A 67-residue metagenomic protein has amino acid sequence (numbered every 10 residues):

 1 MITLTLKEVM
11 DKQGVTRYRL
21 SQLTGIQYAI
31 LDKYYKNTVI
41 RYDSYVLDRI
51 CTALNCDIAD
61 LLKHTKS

Functional and structural regions predicted by a protein language model:
M1-T16: A short, Lys/Arg-rich alpha-helix, primarily the initiator
E8, K33, L62-S67: Short, charged recognition helix plus adjacent turn of helix-turn-helix-like nucleic-acid-binding domains
K12, L23, A53: Residues within the alpha-helical elements of helix-turn-helix
R19, I30, D60: Residues in the helix-turn-helix
L20-S21, I50: Short alpha-helical "recognition helix" segments of helix-turn-helix
I26-I40: Recognition helix of helix-turn-helix/homeodomain-like DNA-binding domains that insert into the DNA major groove
Y45-D60: DNA major-groove recognition helix of helix-turn-helix/homeodomain DNA-binding modules
